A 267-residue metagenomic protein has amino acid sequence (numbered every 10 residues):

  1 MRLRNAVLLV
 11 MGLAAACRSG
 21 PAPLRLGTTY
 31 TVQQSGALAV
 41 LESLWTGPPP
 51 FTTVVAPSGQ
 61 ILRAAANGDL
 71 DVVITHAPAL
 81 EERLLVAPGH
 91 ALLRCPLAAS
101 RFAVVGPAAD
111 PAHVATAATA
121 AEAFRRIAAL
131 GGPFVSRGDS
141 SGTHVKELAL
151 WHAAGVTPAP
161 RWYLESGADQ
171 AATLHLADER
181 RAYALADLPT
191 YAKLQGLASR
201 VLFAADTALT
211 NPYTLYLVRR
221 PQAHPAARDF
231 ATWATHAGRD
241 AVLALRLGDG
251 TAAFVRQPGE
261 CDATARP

Functional and structural regions predicted by a protein language model:
M1-V7: Bacterial N-terminal signal peptides that target proteins for export
A14-A16: C-terminal motif of bacterial Sec signal peptides marking the signal peptidase cleavage site
S19-F51, G59, R63-D69, P78 (+3 more regions): Exported/periplasmic ABC-transporter solute-binding proteins
V72-A99: Acidic, polar ligand-binding/catalytic clefts
A99-R101, G131: Residue-level signal for tight coil/turn positions that link beta-strands
V104: Serine endopeptidase catalytic core focused on the charge-relay Asp
